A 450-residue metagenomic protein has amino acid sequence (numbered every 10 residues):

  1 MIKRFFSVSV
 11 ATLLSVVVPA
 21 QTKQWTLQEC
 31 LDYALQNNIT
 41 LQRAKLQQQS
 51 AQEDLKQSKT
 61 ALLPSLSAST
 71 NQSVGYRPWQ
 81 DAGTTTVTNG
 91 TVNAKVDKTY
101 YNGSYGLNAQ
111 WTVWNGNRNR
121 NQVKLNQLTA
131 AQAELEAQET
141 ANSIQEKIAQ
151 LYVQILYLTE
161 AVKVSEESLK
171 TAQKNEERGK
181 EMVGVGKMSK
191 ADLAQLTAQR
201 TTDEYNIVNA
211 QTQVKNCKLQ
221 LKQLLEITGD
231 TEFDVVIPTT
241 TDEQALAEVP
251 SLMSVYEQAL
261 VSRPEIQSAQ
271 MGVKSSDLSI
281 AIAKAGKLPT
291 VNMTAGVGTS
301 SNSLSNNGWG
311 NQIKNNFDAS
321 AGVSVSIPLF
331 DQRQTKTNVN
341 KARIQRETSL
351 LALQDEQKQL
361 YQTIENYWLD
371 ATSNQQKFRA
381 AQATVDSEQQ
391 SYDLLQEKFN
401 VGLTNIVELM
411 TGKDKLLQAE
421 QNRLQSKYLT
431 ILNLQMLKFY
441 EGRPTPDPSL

Functional and structural regions predicted by a protein language model:
M1-Q28, N38, L450: Bacterial Sec-dependent N-terminal signal peptides
A20-S67, N71, R77, G229 (+3 more regions): Bacterial Sec-pathway N-terminal export signals of envelope proteins
T22, S69-W111, P238-E248, A281 (+2 more regions): Small/polar, glycine/serine/threonine/aspartate-rich low-complexity segments that form flexible
Q42-L46, K59-T60, T99, V113-A141 (+6 more regions): Sec/SRP-type N-terminal targeting helices
E53, S143-Q258, D370, N374 (+2 more regions): Periplasmic alpha-helical coiled-coil/stalk elements that build and connect Gram-negative outer-membrane
T202-I227, A383-R443: Short segments within alpha-helical structural elements
